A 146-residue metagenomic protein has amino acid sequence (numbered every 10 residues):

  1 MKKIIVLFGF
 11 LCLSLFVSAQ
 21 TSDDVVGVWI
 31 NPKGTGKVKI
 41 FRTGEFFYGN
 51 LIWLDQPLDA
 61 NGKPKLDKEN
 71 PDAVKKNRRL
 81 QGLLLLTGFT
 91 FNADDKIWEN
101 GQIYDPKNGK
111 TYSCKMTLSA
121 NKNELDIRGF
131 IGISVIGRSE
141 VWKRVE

Functional and structural regions predicted by a protein language model:
I4-V17: Sec-dependent N-terminal signal peptides
S22-G36, L51, E99-N100, K143-R144: Tryptophan-anchored aromatic micro-motifs
V26, F41-D105, T111-C114: Central antiparallel beta-sheet cores of small beta-barrel/beta-sandwich binding domains
P32, F41, N50, D126-R128: Beta-strand residues in well-ordered beta-sheet regions across diverse protein folds
G34-K37, L84, G109-C114, I136-S139: Short, surface-exposed coil-to-beta transition loops
T43, S119-N121: Structural motif
N121-I131: Low-complexity, intrinsically disordered Gly/Pro/Thr-rich segments
I131-E146: Edge beta-strand at a domain terminus
